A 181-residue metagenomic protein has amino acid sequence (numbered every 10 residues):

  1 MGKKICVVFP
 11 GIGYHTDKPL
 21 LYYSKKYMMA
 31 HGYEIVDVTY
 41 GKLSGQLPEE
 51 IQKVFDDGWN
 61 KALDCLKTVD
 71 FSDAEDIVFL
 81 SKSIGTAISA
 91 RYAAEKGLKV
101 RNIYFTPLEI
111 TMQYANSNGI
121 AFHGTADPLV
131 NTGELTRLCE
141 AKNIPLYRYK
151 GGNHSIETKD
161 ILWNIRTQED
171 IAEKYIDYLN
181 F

Functional and structural regions predicted by a protein language model:
K3-D73: Serine-hydrolase catalytic machinery in alpha/beta-hydrolase-like enzymes
G11-I12, Y40, I103-M112, G124: Active-site nucleophile loop of the alpha/beta-hydrolase fold
I12, T125-P128, K150-N153: Acidic beta-to-alpha connecting loop that harbors the catalytic carboxylate
I77-A90: Gly/Ala-rich beta-loop-alpha elbow adjacent to hydrolase catalytic centers
K96-E109, N118: A conserved short beta-strand
Y114-G119, K142-I144: Short, proline-enriched alpha-helix->beta-strand connector loops that line the catalytic pocket of alpha/beta-hydrolase
A121-H123, D127, L135: Short beta-strand/loop motif that positions the catalytic acidic residue of the alpha/beta-hydrolase fold
G152-T167: Catalytic histidine-centered segment of alpha/beta-hydrolase-like enzymes
